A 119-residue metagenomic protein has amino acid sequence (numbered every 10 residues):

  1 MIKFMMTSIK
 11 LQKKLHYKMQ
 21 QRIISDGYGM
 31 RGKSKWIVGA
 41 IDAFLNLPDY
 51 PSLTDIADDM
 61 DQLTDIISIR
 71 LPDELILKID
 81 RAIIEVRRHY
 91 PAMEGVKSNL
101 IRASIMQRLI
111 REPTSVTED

Functional and structural regions predicted by a protein language model:
M1-H16, Q20-I24, Y50-I83: Short Lys/Arg-rich basic patches
G29-T54, A92-D119: Short, basic amphipathic alpha-helical segments that act as recognition/interaction helices in nucleic-acid-binding
D65-L109: Conserved small-residue-rich
